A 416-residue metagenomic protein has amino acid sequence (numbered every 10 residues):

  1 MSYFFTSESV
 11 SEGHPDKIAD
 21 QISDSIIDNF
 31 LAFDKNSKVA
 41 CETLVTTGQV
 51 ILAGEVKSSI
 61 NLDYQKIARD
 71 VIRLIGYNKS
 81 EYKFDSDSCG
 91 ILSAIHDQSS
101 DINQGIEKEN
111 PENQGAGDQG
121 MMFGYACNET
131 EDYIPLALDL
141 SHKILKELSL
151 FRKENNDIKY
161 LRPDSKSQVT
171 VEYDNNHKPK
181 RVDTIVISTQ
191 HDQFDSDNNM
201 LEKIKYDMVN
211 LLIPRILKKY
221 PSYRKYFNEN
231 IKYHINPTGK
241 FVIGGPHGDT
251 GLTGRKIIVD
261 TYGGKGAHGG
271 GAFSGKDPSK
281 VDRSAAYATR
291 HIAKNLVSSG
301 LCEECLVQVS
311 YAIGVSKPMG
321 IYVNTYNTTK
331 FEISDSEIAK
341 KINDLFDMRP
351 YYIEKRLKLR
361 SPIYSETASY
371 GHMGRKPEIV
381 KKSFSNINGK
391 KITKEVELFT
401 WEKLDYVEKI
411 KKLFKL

Functional and structural regions predicted by a protein language model:
M1-A40, N155, V407, L413: N-terminal, positively charged regions that mediate nucleic acid binding
T6, G48, K66, R73-I243 (+2 more regions): Glycine-rich, mobile lid/loop segments that gate access to catalytic sites or pores
E8-V10, H14-A19, G115-T130, V242-A267 (+2 more regions): Conserved phosphate/anionic-ligand binding catalytic regions in large, soluble enzymes, centered on
E12-L31, E129-L150, K276-G300: Alpha-helical support elements that line or immediately flank enzyme active sites and cofactor-binding pockets
S37-C41, S165-V171, I231-I235, L301-A312: A short glycine-rich, hydrophobically flanked beta-strand micro-motif that places a catalytic Asp/Glu for divalent metal
A40-S58, I313-K317: Short, charge-patterned binding micro-sites
T46, E304, Y311-L416: Internal helix-turn-beta structural module
S196-L296: Glycine-rich anion/phosphate-binding loop at the beta-strand->alpha-helix junction
